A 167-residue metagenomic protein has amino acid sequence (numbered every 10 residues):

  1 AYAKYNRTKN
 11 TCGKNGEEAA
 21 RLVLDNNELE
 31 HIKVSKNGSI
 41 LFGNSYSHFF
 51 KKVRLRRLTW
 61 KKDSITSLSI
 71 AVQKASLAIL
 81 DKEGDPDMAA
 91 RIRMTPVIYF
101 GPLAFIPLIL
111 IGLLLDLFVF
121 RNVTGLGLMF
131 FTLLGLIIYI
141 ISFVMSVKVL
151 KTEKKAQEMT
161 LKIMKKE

Functional and structural regions predicted by a protein language model:
A1-G101, S146-E167: Polar-ligand-bearing catalytic/cofactor-coordination segments of membrane-embedded or membrane-tethered inner-membrane
V97-E167: Metalloprotease/metallohydrolase-associated module, dominated by Zn2+-dependent proteases
